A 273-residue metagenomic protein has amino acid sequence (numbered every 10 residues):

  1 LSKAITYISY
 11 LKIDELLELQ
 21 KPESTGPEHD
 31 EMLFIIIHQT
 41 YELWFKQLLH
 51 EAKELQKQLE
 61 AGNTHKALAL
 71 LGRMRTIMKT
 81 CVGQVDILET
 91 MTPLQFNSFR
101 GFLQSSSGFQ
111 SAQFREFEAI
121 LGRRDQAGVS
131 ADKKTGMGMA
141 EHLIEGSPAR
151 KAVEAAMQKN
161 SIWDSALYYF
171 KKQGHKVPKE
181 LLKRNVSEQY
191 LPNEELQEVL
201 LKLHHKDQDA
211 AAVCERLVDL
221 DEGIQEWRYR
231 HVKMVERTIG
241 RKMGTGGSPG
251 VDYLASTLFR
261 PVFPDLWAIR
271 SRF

Functional and structural regions predicted by a protein language model:
L1-F273: Surface-exposed peri-terminal alpha-helical interaction modules
